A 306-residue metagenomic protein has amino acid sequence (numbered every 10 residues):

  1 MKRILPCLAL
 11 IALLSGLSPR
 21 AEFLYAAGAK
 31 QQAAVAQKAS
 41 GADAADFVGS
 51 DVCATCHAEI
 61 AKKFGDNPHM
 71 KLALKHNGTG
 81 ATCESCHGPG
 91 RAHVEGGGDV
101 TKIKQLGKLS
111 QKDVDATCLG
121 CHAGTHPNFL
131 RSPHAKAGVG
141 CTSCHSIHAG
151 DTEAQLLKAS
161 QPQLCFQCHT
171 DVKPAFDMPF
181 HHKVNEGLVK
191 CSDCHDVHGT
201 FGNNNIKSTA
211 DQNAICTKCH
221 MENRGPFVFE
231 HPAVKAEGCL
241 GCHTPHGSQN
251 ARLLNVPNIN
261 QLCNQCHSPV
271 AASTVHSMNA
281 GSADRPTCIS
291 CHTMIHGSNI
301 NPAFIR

Functional and structural regions predicted by a protein language model:
R3-C7, G16-R306: Short sequence/structural segments immediately N-terminal
